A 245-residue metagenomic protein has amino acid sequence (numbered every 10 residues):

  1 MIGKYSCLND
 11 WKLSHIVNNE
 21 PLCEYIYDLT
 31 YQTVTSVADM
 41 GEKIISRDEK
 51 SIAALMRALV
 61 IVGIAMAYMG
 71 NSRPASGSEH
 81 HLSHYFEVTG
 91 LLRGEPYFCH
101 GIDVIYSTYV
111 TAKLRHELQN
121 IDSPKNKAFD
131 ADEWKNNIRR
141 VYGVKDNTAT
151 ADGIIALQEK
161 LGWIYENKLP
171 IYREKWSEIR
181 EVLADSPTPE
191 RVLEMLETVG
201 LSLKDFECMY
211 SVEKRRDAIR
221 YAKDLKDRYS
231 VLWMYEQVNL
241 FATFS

Functional and structural regions predicted by a protein language model:
M1-S76: Carboxylate- and glycine-rich phosphate/diphosphate-binding segment that chelates Mg2+/Mn2+
K4, R57-Y68, Y106-E117, Y221-D224: Short, hydrophobic/amphipathic alpha-helical patches that form generic packing surfaces within helical domains
L8-L13, Y68-R73, L114-K125, Y229-S230 (+1 more regions): Short helix-capping/linker segments at secondary-structure and domain boundaries
E79: Active-site Gly/Thr loop motif
L82: Active-site His/Glu-centered metal-binding helix of metallohydrolases
E87-R140, D217: Catalytic phosphate/nucleotide-handling subdomain of diverse soluble enzymes
I121-S245: C-terminal charged capping/lid subdomain of soluble metabolic enzymes
